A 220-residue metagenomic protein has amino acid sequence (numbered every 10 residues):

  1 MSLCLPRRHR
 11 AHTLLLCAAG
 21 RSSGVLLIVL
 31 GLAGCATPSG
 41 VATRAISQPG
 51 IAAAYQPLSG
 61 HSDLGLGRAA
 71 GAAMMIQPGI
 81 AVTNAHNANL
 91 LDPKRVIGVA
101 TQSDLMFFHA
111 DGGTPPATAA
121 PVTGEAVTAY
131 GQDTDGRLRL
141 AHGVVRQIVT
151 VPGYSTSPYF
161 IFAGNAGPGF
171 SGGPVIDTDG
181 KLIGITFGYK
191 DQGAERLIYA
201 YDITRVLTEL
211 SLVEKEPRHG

Functional and structural regions predicted by a protein language model:
M1-A18: N-terminal secretory signal peptides that target proteins for export/translocation
A19-L27: Sec-dependent signal peptide hydrophobic core
G31-G34: C-terminal motif of bacterial Sec signal peptides marking the signal peptidase cleavage site
A36-P38: Bacterial signal peptide processing site
A42, A52-N84, N89-V99, G172: A conserved glycine-rich beta-strand in the N-terminal activation segment of trypsin-fold
R44-L66, M106, D111-G112, R139-P217: Active-site region of chymotrypsin-like
A70, G79-R139, S155-T156, E216-P217: Conserved active-site neighborhood of the chymotrypsin/trypsin-like protease fold
